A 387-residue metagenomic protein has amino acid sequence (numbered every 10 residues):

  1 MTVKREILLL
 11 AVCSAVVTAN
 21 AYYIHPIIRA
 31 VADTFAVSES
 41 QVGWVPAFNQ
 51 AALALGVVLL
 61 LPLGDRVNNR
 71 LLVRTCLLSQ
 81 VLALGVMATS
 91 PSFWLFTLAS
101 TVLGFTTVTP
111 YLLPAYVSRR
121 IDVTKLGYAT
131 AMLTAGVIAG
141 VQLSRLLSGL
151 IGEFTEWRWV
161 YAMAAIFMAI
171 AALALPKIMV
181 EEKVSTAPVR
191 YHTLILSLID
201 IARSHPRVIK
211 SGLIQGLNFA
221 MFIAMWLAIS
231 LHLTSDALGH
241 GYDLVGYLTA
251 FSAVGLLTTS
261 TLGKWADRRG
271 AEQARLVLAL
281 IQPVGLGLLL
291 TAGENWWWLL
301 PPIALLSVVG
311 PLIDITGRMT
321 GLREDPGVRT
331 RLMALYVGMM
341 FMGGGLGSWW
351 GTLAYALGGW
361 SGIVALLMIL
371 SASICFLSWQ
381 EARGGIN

Functional and structural regions predicted by a protein language model:
L55-F93: Conserved MFS/SLC helix-loop-helix module at the cytosolic interface between two early adjacent transmembrane helices
V57-N68, T258-A271, Y355: Helix-to-loop junctions at the C-terminal end of transmembrane segments in multipass secondary transporters
L71-G85, Q273-L288, M368: Structural signature of the two symmetry-related core transmembrane helices
S100-G136: Cytoplasmic helix-loop-helix junction between adjacent transmembrane helices in 12-TM secondary transporters
T109-I121, L312-D325: Intracellular juxtamembrane helix-capping segments at the cytosolic ends of symmetry-related transmembrane helices
A131-K177: Helix-loop-helix hairpin linking two adjacent transmembrane segments in secondary transporters
V180-L213: Juxtamembrane intracellular "pre-TM" segments in multi-pass secondary transporters
E272-G317: C-terminal transmembrane helical hairpin of 12-TM major facilitator-type secondary transporters
